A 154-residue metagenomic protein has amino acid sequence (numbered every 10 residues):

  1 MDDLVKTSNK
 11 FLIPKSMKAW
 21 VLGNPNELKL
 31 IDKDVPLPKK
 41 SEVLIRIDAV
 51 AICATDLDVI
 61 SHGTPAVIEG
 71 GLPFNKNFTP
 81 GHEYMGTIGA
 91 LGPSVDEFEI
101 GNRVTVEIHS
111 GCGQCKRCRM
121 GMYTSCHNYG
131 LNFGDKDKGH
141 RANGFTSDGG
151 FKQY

Functional and structural regions predicted by a protein language model:
M1-K18: Basic/polar N-terminal segments that are highly enriched at the extreme N-terminus, encompassing both cleavable
W20-E27: Extracellular beta-rich ligand/substrate-recognition surface
E27-D34: Short glycine/threonine/proline-enriched tight-turn/helix- or strand-capping micro-motif at secondary-structure
P36-V50, P65-R119, D148: Glycine-rich beta-strand-centered segment in the early N-terminal region that forms part of a ligand/cofactor-binding
C53: Conserved Rossmann-like nucleotide-cofactor binding loop
L57, E97, S125-Y129: Short, solvent-exposed secondary-structure boundary/capping segments
D58-A66: Short Gly/aromatic-enriched secondary-structure transition segments
G70, E107-Y154: Cysteine-cluster motifs in flexible loop/terminal segments that predominantly coordinate metals
